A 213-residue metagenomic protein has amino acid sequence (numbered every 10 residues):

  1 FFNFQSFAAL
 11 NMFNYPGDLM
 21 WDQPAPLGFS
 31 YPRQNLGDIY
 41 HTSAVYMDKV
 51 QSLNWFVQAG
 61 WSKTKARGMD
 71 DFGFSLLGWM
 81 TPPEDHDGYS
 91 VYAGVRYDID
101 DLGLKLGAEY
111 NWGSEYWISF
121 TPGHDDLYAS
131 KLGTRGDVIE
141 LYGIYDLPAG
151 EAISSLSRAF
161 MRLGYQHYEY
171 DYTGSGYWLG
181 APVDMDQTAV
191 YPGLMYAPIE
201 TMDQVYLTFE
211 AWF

Functional and structural regions predicted by a protein language model:
F1: A conserved mid-domain beta-alpha-beta active-site/ligand-binding segment of alpha/beta enzyme cores
F4-F213: Outer-membrane beta-barrel pore domains
